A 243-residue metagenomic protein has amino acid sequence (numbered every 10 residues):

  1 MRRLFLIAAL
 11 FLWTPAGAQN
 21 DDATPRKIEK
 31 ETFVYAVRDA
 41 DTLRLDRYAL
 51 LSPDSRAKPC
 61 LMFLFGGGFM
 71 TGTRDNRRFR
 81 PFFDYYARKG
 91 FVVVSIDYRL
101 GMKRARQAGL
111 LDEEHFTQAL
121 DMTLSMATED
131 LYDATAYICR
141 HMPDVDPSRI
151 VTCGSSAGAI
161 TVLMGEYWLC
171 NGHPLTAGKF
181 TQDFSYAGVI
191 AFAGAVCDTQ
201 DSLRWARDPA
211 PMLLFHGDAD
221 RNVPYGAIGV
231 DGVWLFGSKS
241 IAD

Functional and structural regions predicted by a protein language model:
M1-P25: Bacterial Sec-dependent N-terminal signal peptides
Q19-R56: N-terminal cap/lid segment of alpha/beta-hydrolase-fold proteins
A57-G68: Short beta-strand element of the alpha/beta-hydrolase
G68-T71, V93, Y137: Serine-hydrolase catalytic-loop signature spanning alpha/beta hydrolases and amidase-signature enzymes
R74-I96, K103-A105: Short amphipathic alpha-helix adjacent to the substrate-entry channel of hydrolases
E113-M142: Alpha/beta-hydrolase active-site loop
D133-D208: Primarily recognizes the serine-hydrolase "nucleophile elbow" in alpha/beta-hydrolase and SGNH/GDSL folds
L214-H216, D220: Short beta-strand/loop motif that positions the catalytic acidic residue of the alpha/beta-hydrolase fold
